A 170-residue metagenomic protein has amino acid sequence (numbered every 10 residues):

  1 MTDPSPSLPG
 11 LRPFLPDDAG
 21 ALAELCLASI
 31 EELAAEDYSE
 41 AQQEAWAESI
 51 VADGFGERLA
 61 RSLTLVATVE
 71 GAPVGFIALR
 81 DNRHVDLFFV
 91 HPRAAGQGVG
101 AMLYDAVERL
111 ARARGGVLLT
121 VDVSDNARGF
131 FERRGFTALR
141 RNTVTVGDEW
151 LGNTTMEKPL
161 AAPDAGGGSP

Functional and structural regions predicted by a protein language model:
M1-G20, A162-P170: Conserved N-terminal entry element of GNAT/NAT acetyltransferase domains
S7-G10, R83-D86, G152: Short amphipathic alpha-helical segments
P13-A19, E24-R93, Y104-A106, L110 (+3 more regions): Acetyl-CoA-dependent GNAT
S62, G135-F136: Short glycine-aromatic motifs
G98: Glycine-rich phosphate-binding loop
V117, V121-R128, R134, R140-P170: C-terminal "cap" of GNAT-fold acetyltransferases
